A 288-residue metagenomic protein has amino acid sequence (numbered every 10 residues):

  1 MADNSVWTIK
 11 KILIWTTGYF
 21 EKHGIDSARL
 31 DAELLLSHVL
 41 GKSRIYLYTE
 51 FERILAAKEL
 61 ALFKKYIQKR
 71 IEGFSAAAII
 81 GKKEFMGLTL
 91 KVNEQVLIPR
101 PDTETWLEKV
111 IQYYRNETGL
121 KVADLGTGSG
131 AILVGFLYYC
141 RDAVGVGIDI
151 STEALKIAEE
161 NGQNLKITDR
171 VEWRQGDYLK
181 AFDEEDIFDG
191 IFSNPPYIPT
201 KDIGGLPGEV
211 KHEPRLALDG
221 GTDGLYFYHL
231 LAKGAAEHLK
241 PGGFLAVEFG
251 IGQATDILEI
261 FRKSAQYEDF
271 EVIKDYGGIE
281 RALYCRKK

Functional and structural regions predicted by a protein language model:
M1-L40: Non-catalytic accessory regions of SAM-dependent methyltransferases
L13, A32-E33, F63, A76 (+7 more regions): A general structural signal for well-ordered alpha-helical segments in protein cores
I25, C140-D142, Q163-T168, H238 (+1 more regions): Short helix-capping segments at alpha-helix termini
L35, G73, T103, I132 (+4 more regions): Residue-level signal for inorganic ion chemistry
L36-Y113: Conserved AdoMet
T105-G204, E209: Conserved SAM/SAH cofactor-binding pocket of Class I
Y197-F227: Mobile active-site "lid"/loop adjacent to the S-adenosyl-L-methionine
T222-R286: Conserved Class I SAM-dependent methyltransferase catalytic core
